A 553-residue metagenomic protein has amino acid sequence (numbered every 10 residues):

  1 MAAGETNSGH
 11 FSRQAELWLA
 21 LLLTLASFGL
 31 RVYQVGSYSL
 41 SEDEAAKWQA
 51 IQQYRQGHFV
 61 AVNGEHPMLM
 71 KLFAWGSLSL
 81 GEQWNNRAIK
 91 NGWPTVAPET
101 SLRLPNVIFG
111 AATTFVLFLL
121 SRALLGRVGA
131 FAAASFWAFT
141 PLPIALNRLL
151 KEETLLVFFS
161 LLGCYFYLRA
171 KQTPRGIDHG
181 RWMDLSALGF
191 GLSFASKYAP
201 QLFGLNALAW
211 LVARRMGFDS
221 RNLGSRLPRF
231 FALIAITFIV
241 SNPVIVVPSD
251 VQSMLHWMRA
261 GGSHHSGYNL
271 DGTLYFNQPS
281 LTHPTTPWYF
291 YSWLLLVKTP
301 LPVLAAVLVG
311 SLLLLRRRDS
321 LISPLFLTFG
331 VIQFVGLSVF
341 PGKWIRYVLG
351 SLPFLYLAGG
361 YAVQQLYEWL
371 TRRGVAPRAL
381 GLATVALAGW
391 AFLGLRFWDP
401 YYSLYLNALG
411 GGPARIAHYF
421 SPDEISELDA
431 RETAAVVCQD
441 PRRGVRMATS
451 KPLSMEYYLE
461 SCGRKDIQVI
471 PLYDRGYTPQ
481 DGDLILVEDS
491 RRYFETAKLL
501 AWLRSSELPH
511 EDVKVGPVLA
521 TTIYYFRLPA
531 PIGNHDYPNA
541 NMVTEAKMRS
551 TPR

Functional and structural regions predicted by a protein language model:
E5-S8, R122-L124, G163-M183, S193 (+2 more regions): Membrane-interface transmembrane helices that cradle and orient dolichyl/undecaprenyl
W18, L23, N86-W93, L117-F139 (+4 more regions): Transmembrane-helix signature of polytopic, membrane-embedded enzymes that assemble or transfer cell-envelope glycans
T24-S27, A133-A138, Y165, F190 (+1 more regions): Short helix- or helix-capping micro-motifs that position conserved polar/aromatic residues at function-defining sites
L30, H66, L72-F73, G204-I322 (+5 more regions): Transmembrane-lumen/periplasm boundary regions of multi-pass, lipid-linked membrane glycan transferases
V32-S37, V246, V251-L255, R259-H264 (+3 more regions): Catalytic lumenal/periplasmic loop and adjoining terminal transmembrane helix of membrane glycan-assembly enzymes
S41-E42, H66, L142, R148-L155: Short acidic/glycine- and proline-prone juxtamembrane loop motifs at membrane-interface regions of multi-pass membrane
T100, L104-L124, L162, F166 (+1 more regions): Transmembrane-helix motifs of polytopic, lipid-linked glycan transferases
L146-N147, E153-L156, S193, L202 (+3 more regions): Hydrophobic/aromatic-rich transmembrane helices and adjacent perimembrane loops
